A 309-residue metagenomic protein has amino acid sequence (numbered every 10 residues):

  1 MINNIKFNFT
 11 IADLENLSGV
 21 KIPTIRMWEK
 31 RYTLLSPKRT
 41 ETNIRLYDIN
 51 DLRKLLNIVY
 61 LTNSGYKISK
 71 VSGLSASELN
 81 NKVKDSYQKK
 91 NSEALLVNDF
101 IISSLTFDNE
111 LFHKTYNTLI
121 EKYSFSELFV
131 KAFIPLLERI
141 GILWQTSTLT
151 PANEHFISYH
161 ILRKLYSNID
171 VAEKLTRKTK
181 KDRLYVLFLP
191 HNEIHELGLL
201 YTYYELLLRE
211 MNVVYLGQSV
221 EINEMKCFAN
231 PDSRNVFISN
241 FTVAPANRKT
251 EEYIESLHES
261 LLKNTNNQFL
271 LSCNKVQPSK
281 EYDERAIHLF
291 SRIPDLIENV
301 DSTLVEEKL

Functional and structural regions predicted by a protein language model:
M1-F9: A detector for short, charged/polar N-terminal pre-domain segments
I2, L17, N192-E193: Residue-level marker of alpha-helix boundaries and capping positions
K6, G19-V20, L52, L197 (+1 more regions): Residue-level recognition of alpha-helix initiation/capping sites
L17-R26, K30-E173: Long amphipathic alpha-helical segments
T148-T150, F156-L309: C-terminal regulatory/effector modules of DNA-binding transcriptional regulators
